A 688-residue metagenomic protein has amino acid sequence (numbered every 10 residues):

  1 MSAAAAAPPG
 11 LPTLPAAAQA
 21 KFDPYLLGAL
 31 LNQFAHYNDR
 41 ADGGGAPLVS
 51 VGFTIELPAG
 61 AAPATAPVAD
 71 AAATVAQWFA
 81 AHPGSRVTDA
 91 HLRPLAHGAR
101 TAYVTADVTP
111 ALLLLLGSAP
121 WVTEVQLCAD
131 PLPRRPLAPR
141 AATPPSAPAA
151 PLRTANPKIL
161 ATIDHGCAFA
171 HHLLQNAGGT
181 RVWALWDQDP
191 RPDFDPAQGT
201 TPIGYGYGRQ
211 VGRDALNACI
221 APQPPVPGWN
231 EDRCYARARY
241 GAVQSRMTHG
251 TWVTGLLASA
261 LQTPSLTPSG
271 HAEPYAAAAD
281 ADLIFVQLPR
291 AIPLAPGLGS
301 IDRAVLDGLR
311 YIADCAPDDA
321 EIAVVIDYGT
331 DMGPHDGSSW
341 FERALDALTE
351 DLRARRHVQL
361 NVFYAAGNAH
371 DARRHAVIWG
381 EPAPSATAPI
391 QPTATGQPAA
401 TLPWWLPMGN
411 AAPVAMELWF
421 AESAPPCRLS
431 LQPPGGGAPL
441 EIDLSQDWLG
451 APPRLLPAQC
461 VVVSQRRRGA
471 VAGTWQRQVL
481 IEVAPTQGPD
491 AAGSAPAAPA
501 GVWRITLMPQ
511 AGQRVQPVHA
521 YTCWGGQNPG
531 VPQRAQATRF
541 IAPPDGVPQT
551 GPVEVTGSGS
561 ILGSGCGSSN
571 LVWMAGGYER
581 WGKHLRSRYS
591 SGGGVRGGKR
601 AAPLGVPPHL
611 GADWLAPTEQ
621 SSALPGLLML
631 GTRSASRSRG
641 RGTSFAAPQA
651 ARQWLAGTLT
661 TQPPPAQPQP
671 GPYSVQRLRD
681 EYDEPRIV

Functional and structural regions predicted by a protein language model:
M1-G98, G117, W121-L152, G178 (+1 more regions): Autoinhibitory N-terminal propeptides
P148-R239, R246-W252, L256, V606-W614: Acidic-leg catalytic submotif of subtilisin-like serine proteases
A161, G166, V182, W186 (+3 more regions): Catalytic-core segments of hydrolase enzymes
Y207-R237, P434-P439, G576-P648: Catalytic-core environment of secreted peptidases
A236-G333, G337, L429, R639 (+1 more regions): Subtilisin-like peptidase catalytic core
D319-A323, Y328, L360, A372 (+2 more regions): C-terminal subdomain of the subtilisin-like protease fold in secreted/lumenal serine endopeptidases
L449-A491: Extended, solvent-exposed segments with strong compositional bias
F645-T660: Short, small-residue alpha-helix embedded
